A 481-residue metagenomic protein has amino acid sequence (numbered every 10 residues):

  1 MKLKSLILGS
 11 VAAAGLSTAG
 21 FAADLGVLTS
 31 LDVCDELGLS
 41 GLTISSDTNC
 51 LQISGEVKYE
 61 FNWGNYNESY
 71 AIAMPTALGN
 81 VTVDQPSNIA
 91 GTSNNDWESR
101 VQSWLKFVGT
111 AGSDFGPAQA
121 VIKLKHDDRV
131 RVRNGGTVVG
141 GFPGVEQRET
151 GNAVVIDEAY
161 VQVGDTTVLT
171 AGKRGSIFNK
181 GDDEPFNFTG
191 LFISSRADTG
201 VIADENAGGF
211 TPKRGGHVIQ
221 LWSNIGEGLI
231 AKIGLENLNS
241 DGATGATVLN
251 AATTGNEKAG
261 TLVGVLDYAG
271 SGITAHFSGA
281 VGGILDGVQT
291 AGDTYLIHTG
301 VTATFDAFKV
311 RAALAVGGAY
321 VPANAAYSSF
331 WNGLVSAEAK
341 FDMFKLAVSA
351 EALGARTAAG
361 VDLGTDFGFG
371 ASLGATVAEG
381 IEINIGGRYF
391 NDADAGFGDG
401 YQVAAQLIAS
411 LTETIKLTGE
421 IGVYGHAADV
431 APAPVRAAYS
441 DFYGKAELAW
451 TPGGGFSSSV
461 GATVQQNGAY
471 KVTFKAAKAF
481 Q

Functional and structural regions predicted by a protein language model:
M1-N65, Y70-I72: N-terminal periplasmic/intermembrane-space "pro-region" immediately following the signal or transit peptide
K4, G20, G444-F456, A469-Q481: Outer-membrane beta-barrel "beta-signal"
V11, G41-T43, K106-V108, A159-Q162 (+10 more regions): Outer-membrane beta-barrel architecture
L16, D47, A111-F115, Q162-T166 (+9 more regions): Outer-membrane beta-barrel strand-turn architecture
I44-W63, A73-G242, N256-T274, T302 (+2 more regions): Outer membrane beta-barrel
N49, S93-S103, N152-D157, P212-H217 (+9 more regions): Residues that define the transmembrane beta-barrel architecture of outer-membrane proteins
S54-N62, V121-K125, G172-R174, K232-E236 (+9 more regions): Transmembrane beta-strands of outer-membrane beta-barrel proteins
S271-R436: Detector for outer-membrane/organellar transmembrane beta-barrel domains, recognizing the amphipathic beta-strand
